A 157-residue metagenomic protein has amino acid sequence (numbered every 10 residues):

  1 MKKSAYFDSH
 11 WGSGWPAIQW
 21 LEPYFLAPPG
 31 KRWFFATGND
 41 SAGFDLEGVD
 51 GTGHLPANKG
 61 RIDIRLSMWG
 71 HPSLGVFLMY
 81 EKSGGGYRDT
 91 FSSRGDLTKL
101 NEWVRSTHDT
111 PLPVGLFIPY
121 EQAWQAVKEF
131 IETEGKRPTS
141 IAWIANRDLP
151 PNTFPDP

Functional and structural regions predicted by a protein language model:
M1-G43, Y80-P157: Acidic, proline/glycine-rich low-complexity IDRs
G30-G85: Amphipathic, interaction-prone secondary-structure segments
